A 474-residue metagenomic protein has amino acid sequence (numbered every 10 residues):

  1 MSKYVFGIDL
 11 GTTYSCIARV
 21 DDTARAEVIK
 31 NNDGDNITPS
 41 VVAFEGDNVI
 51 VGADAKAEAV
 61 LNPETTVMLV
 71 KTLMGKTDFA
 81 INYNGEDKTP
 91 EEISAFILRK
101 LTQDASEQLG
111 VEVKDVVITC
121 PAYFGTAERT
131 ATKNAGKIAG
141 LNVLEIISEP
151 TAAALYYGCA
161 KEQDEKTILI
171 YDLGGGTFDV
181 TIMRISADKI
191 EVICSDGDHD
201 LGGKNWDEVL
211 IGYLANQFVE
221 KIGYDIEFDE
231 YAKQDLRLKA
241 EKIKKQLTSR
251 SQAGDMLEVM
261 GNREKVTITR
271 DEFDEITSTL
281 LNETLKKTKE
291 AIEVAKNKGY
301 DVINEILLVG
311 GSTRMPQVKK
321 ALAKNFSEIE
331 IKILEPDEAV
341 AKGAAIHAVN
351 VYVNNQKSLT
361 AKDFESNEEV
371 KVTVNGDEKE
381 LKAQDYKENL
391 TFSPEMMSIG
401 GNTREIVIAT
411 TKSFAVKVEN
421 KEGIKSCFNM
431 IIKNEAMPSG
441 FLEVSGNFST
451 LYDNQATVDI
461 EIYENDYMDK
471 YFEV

Functional and structural regions predicted by a protein language model:
M1-D87, F96, Q103-V474: Oxyanion-binding/catalytic loops of NTP- or PPi-dependent enzymes
